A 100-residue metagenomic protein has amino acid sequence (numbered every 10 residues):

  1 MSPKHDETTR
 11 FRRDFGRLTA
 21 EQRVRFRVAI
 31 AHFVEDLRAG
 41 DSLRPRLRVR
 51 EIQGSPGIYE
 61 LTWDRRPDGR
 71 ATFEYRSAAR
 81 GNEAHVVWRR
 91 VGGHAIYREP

Functional and structural regions predicted by a protein language model:
M1-H32: Arg/Lys-rich, positively charged N-terminal/basic patches that mediate binding to nucleic acids
H5, V24-R27, S42-R46, N82: Non-catalytic, surface-exposed connector residues within folded enzymatic/regulatory domains
H5, Y59, V86: A broad, low-specificity signal marking well-ordered, structured residues that form hydrophobic/aromatic
D6, R10-R13, R38, S42-L47 (+1 more regions): Residue-level signal for pocket-adjacent positions within structured domains
R13, W63-P100: Enriched for short, Lys/Arg-rich terminal
E35-W63: A short, surface-exposed loop/turn module that caps and links secondary-structure elements
